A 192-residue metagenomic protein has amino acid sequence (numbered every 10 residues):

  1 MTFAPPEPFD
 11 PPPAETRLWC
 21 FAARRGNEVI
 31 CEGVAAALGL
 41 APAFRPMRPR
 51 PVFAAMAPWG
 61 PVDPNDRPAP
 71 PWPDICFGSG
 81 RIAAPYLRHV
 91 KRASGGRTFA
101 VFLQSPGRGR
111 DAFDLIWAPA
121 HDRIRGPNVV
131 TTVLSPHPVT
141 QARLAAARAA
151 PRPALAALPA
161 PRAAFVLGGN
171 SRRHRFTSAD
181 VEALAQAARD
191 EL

Functional and structural regions predicted by a protein language model:
M1-P12, P58-V62, P138-A156: Short N-terminal or domain-adjacent regulatory/targeting segments
D10-P12, P68-P70, R108-R110, A154-P159 (+1 more regions): Solvent-exposed alpha-helices and their adjacent loops that cap or buttress functional pockets in soluble metabolic
P12-L18: Extreme N-terminal starter segment of soluble prokaryotic enzymes
L18-H137: Active-site and donor-binding regions of nucleotide-sugar-utilizing enzymes
R110-T177: A nucleotide-sugar donor-handling region in carbohydrate enzymes
R173-L192: Donor-nucleotide binding loops and adjacent catalytic segments primarily of GT-B fold Leloir glycosyltransferases
